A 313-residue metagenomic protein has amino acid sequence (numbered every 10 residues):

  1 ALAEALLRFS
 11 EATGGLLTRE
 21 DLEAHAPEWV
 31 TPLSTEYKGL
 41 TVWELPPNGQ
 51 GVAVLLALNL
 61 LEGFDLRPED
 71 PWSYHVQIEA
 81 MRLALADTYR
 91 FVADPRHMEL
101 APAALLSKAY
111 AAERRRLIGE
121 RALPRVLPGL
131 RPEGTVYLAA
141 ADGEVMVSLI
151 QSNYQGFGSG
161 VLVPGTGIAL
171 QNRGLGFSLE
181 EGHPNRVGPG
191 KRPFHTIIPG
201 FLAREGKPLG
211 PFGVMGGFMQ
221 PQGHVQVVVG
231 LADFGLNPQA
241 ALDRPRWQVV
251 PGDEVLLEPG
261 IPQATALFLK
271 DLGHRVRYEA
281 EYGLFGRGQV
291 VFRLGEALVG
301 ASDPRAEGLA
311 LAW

Functional and structural regions predicted by a protein language model:
A1-E11, V214-L236: Alpha-helical support elements that line or immediately flank enzyme active sites and cofactor-binding pockets
A1-P47, R116-L130, L138-A139: Accessory "access/gating" subregions that flank catalytic or transport cores
T13-T18, M146-G210, F234, P238: Active-site rim segments in enzyme catalytic domains, especially the processed small/beta chain of N-terminal
V30-P32, V54, E133-L138, M146 (+2 more regions): Short glycine-rich loop/turn motifs
E44-G49, L202-M219, L231: Extended C-terminal regions of large enzymes
L66-N153, G165-T166, R173, A280: Internal maturation/activation junctions in enzymes
Y74, H97, K191, H224 (+1 more regions): Extended C-terminal subregions enriched in glycine
